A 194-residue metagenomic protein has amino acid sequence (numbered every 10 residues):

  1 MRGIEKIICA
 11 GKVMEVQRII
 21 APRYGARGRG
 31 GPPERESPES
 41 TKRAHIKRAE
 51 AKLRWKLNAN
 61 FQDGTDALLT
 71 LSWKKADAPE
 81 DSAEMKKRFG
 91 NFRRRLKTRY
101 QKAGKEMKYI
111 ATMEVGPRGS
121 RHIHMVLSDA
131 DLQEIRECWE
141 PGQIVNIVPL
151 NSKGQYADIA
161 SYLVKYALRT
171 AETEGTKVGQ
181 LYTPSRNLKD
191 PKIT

Functional and structural regions predicted by a protein language model:
M1-G119, D129-T194: Right-hand nucleic-acid polymerase module
I123-L127: Cys/His-coordinated zinc-finger cores
